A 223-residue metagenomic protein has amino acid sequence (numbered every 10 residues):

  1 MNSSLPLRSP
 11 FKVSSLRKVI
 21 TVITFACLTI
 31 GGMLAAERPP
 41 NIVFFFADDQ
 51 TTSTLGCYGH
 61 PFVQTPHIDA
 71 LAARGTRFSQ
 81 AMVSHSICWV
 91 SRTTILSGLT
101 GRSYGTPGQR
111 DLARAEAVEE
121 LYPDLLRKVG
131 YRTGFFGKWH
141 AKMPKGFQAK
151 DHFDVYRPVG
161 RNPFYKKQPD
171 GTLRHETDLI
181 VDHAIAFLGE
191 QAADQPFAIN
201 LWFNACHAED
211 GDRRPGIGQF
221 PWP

Functional and structural regions predicted by a protein language model:
N2-I23: Bacterial N-terminal signal peptides that target proteins for export
T24-C27, G31-P223: Formylglycine-dependent sulfatase
